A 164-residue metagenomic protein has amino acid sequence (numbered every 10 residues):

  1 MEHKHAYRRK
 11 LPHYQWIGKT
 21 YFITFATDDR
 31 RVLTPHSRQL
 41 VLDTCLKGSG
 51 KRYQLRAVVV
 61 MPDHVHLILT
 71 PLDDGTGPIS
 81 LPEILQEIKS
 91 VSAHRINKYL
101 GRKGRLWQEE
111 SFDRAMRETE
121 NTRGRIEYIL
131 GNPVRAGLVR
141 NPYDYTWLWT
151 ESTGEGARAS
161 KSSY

Functional and structural regions predicted by a protein language model:
M1-Y164: Short catalytic/metal-binding and nucleic-acid-binding patches
